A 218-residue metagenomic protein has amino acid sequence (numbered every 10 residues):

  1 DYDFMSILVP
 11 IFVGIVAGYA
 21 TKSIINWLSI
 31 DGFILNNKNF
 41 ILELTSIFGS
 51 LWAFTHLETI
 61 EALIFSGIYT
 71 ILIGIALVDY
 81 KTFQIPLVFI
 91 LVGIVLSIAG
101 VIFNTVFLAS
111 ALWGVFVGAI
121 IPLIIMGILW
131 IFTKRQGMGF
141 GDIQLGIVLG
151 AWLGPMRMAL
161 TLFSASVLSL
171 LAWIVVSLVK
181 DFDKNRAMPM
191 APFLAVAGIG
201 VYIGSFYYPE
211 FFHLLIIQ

Functional and structural regions predicted by a protein language model:
D1-Q218: A membrane-topology feature that recognizes alpha-helical transmembrane segments and their immediate juxtamembrane
